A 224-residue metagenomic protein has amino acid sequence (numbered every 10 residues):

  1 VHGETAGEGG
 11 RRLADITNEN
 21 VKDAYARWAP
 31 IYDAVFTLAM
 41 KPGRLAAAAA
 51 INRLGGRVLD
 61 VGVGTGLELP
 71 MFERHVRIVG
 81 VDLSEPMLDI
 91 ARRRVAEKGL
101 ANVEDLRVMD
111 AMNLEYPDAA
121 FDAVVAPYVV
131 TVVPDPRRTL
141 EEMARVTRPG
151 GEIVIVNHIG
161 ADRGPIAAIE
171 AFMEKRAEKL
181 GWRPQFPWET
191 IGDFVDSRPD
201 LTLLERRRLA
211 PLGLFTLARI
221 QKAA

Functional and structural regions predicted by a protein language model:
G9-G55, L67-M71, I90, K98 (+1 more regions): Conserved class I S-adenosyl-L-methionine
E19, F36-L38, V156-T216: C-terminal alpha-helical "lid/dimerization" subdomain adjacent to the S-adenosyl-L-methionine
R57, G150-E152: Short glycine-centered segments of the SAM/dcSAM-binding site in methyltransferase folds
L59, V63-N113: Class I SAM-dependent methyltransferase SAM/SAH-binding core
M112-V124: A short acidic, Gly/Pro-enriched loop at the edge of an enzyme's catalytic core that lines a small-molecule cofactor
A123-D135: A short SAM/SAH-binding and catalytic strip from SAM-dependent methyltransferases
R137-P149: A short glycine-rich, Lys/Arg-flanked "PGG" loop and its adjoining helix->strand segment in the class I
L217-A224: C-terminal lobe and adjacent flexible extensions of AdoMet/dcAdoMet transferase-like proteins
